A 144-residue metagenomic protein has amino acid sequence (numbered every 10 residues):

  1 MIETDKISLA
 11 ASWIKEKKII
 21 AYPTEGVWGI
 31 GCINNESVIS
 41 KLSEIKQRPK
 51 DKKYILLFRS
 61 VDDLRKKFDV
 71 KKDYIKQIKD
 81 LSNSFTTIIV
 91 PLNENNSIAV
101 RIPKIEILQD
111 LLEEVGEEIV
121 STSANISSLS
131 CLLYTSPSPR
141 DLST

Functional and structural regions predicted by a protein language model:
M1-S136, R140: Active-site-adjacent structural elements in enzyme catalytic cores
